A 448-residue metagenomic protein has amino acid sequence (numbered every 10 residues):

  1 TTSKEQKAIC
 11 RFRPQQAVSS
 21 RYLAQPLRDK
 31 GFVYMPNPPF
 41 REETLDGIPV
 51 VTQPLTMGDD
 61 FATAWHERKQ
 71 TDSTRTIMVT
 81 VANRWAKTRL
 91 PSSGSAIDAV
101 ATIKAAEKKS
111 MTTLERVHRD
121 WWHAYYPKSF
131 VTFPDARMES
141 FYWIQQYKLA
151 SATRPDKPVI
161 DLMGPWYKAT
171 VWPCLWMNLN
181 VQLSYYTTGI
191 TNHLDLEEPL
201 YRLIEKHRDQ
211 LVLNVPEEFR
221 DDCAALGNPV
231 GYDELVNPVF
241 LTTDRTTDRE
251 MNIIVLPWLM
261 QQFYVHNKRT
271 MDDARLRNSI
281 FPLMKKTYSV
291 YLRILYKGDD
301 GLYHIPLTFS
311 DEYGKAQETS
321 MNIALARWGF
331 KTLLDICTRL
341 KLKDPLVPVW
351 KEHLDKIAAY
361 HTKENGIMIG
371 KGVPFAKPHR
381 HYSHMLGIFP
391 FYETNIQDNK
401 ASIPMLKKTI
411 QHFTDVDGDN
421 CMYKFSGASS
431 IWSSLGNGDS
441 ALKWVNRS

Functional and structural regions predicted by a protein language model:
T2-L175, L194-E198, I204-N214, K341 (+1 more regions): Acidic/polar, glycine-enriched structural segments that form the non-catalytic walls/loops of the carbohydrate-binding
V18-T44, F219, V347-E364, K371: Conserved active-site loop region of the serine DD-peptidase/beta-lactamase
G31-V33, P38-T56, N237-P257, Q262-V265 (+1 more regions): Elongated scaffold/linker segments in the mid-to-C-terminal portions of large proteins
W85-K87, I160-C174, A224-N278, S289-E352: The feature captures the catalytic groove of carbohydrate-active enzymes
L114, F130-F133, R137, F141 (+9 more regions): Extracytoplasmic/periplasmic, Sec-exported soluble proteins
E139-S151, L256-Y264, F281-Y291: Extended, hydrophobic/aromatic-rich amphipathic alpha-helical segments that build helical scaffolds
D156-A169, L213-E218, L295-F309, T362-K371 (+1 more regions): Glycine- and aromatic-rich loop/turn segments at beta-sheet edges
M177-L213, D233, D248-T270, N278 (+1 more regions): Active-site core of glycosidic bond-cleaving carbohydrate-active enzymes
